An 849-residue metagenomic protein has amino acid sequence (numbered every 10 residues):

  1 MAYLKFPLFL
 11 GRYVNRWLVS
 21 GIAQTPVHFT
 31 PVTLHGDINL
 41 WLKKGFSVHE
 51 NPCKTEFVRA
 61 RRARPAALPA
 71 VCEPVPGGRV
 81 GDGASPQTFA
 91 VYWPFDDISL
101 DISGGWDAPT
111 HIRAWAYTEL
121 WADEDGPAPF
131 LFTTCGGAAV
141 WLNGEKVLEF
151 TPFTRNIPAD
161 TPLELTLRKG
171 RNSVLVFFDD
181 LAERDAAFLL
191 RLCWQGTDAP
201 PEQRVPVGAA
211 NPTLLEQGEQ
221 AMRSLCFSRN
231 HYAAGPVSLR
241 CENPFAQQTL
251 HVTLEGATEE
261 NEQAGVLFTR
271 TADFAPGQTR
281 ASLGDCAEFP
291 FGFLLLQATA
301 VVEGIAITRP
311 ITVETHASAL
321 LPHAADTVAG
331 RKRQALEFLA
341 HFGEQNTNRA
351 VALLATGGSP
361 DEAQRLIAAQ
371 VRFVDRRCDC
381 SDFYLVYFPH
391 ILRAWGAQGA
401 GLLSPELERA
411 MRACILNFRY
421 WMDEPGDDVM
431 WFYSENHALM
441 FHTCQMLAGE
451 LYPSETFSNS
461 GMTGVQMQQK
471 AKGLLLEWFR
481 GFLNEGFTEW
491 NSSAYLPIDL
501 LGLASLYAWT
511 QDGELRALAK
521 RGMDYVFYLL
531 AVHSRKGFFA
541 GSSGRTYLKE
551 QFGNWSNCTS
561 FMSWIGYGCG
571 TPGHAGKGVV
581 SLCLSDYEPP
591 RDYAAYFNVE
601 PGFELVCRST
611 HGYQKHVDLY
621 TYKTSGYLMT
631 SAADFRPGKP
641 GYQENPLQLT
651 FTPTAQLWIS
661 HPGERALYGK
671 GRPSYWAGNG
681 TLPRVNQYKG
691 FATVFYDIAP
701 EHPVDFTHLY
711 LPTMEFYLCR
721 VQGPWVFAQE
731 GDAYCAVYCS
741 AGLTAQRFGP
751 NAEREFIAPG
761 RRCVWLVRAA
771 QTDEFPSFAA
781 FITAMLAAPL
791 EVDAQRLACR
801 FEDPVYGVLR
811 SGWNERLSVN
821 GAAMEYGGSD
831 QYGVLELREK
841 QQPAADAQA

Functional and structural regions predicted by a protein language model:
M1-P94, F177-Q217: Accessory carbohydrate-binding/adhesion or oligomerization-edge regions at the termini of glycan-active proteins
S103-R113, T151-R155: Extracellular beta-rich ligand/substrate-recognition surface
T110-I112, A116-A128, E164-R171, F227-H231 (+3 more regions): Extracellular and analogous surface-interaction loops
A116-T118, A159-L163, G277-A281: Short strand-edge motifs at loop-to-beta-strand transitions and within beta-strands of extracellular beta-rich domains
A122, G126-W141, V174: Aromatic-lined ligand-binding clefts that engage carbohydrates, nucleic acids, or primary amines
W141-R191: Beta-strand-rich ligand-recognition modules
L214-N436, K470-L474, C569-A849: Ser/Thr/Asn(+Pro)-rich, low-complexity disordered segments
D382-A394, L402-T610, K615-V617: Extracellular polysaccharide-recognition and catalytic grooves
